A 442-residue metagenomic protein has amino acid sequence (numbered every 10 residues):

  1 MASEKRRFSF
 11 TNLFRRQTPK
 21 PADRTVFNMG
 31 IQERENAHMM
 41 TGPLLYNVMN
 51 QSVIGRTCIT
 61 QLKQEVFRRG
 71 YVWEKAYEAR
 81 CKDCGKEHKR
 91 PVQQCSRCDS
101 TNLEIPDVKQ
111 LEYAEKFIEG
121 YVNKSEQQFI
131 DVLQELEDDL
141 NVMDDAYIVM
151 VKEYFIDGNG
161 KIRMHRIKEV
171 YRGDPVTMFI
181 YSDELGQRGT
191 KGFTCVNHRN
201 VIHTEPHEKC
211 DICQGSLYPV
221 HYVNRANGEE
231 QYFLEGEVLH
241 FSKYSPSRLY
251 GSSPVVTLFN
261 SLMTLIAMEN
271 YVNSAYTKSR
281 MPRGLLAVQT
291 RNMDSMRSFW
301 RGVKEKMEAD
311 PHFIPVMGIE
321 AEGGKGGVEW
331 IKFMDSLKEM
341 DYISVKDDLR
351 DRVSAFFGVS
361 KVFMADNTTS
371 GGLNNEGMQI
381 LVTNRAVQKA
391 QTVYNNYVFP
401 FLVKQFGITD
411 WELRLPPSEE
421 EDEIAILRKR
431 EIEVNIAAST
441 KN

Functional and structural regions predicted by a protein language model:
M1-E339, D347-D348, R352, R428-K441: Structured, contiguous alpha/beta core segments that scaffold functional sites
D144, K152-Y154, N273-Y276, P311 (+4 more regions): Long, hydrophobic, amphipathic alpha-helical segments used as structural scaffolds
F299-K306, R352-F356, N396-Q405: Generic, well-ordered alpha-helical scaffold segments in large soluble proteins
V316-G318, A355, V359-L373, P400-L415: Short acidic alpha-helical/loop segments enriched in Asp/Glu that coordinate divalent cations
I319-K325, P416-E423: Short proline/glycine- and acidic-rich turn/helix-capping motifs at secondary-structure junctions
E322-N384: Long, well-ordered mid-to-C-terminal structural blocks that present hydrophobic/aromatic surfaces
Q379-T409: Long, compositionally biased
